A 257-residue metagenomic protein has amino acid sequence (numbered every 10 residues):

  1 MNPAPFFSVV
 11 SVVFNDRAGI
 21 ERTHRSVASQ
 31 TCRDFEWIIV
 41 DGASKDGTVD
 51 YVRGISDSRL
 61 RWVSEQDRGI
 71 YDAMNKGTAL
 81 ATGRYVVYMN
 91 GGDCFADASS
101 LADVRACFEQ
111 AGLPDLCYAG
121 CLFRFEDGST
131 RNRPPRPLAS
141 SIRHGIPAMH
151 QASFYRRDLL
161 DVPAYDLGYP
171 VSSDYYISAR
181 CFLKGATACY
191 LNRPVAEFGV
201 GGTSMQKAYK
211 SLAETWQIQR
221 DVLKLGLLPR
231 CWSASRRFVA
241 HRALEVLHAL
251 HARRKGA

Functional and structural regions predicted by a protein language model:
M1-A28: N-proximal low-complexity "stem/linker" segments adjacent to membrane-targeting elements
V9-V10, A119, N132-I218: Conserved nucleotide-sugar donor-binding catalytic segment
D34-A43, V63-Q66: Short beta-strand/loop segment that forms part of the nucleotide-sugar
D41-D50, N90: A conserved acidic beta->alpha catalytic loop
G47, D72, D93-C107: Acidic donor-binding/catalytic loop of UDP-sugar-dependent glycosyltransferases, especially processive GT2
V63-A81: Glycine-rich, basic loop-to-helix element that forms the pyrophosphate-binding segment of sugar-nucleotide handling
V86-V87: Short aromatic/hydrophobic "clamp" motif used to bind/position activated sugar donors
A98-R131: Conserved donor NDP-sugar-binding/catalytic core segment of glycosyltransferases
